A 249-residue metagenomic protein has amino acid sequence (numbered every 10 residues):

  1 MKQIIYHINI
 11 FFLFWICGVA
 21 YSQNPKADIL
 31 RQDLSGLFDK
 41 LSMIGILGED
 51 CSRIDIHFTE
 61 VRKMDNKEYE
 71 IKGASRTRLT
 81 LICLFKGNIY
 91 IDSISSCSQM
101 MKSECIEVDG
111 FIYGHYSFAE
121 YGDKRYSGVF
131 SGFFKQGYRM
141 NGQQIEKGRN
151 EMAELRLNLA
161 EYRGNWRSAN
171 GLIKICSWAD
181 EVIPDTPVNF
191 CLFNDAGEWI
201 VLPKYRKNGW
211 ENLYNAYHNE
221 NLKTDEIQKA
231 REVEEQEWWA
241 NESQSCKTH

Functional and structural regions predicted by a protein language model:
M1-K26: Bacterial Sec-dependent N-terminal signal peptides
P25-D185, N189-H249: Central antiparallel beta-sheet cores of small beta-barrel/beta-sandwich binding domains
